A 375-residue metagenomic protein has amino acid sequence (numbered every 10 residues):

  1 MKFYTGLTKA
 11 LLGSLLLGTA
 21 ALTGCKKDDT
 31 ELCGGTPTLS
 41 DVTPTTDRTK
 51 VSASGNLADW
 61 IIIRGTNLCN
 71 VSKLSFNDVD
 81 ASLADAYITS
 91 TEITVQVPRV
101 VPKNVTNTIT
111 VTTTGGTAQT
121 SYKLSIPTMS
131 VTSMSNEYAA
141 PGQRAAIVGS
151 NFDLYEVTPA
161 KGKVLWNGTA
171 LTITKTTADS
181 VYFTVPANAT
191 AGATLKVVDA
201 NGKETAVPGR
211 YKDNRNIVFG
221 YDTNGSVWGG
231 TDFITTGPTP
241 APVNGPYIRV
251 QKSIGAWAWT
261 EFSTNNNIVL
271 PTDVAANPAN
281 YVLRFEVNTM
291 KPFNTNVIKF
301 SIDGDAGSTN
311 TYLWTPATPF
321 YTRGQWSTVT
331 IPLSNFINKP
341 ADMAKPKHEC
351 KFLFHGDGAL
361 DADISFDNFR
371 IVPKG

Functional and structural regions predicted by a protein language model:
A21-G24: C-terminal motif of bacterial Sec signal peptides marking the signal peptidase cleavage site
K26-C69, G115-A160, A191, N201-G229: Beta-strand/beta-sandwich contexts
K103-T114, A191-N201, F352: Short, aromatic- and glycine-rich surface loops/edge beta-strands on solvent-exposed regions
P208-N216, G358-G375: Extracellular polysaccharide-targeting segments
Y221, V269-I298, I331, F369: Extra-cytoplasmic beta-strand recognition segments
T236-T264: Short carbohydrate-recognition loop motifs
F285, T330-I364, N368-F369: Extracellular beta-strand ligand-recognition surfaces/modules
T309-D342: Extracellular carbohydrate recognition and processing domains and analogous Trp-centered ligand-binding platforms
